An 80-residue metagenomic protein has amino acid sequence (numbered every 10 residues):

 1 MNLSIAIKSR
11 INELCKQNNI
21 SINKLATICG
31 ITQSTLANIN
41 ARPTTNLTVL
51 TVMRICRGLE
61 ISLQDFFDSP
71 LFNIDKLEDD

Functional and structural regions predicted by a protein language model:
M1-N19: A short, Lys/Arg-rich alpha-helix, primarily the initiator
N12, N23, M53: Residues within the helices of the helix-turn-helix
C15, A26, C56: The alpha-helix within a helix-turn-helix
I31-T45: Recognition helix of helix-turn-helix/homeodomain-like DNA-binding domains that insert into the DNA major groove
N38, F67-D80: Short, charged recognition helix plus adjacent turn of helix-turn-helix-like nucleic-acid-binding domains
P43-R57: Short, basic-rich loop-to-helix N-cap that marks the start of a DNA-contacting helix
